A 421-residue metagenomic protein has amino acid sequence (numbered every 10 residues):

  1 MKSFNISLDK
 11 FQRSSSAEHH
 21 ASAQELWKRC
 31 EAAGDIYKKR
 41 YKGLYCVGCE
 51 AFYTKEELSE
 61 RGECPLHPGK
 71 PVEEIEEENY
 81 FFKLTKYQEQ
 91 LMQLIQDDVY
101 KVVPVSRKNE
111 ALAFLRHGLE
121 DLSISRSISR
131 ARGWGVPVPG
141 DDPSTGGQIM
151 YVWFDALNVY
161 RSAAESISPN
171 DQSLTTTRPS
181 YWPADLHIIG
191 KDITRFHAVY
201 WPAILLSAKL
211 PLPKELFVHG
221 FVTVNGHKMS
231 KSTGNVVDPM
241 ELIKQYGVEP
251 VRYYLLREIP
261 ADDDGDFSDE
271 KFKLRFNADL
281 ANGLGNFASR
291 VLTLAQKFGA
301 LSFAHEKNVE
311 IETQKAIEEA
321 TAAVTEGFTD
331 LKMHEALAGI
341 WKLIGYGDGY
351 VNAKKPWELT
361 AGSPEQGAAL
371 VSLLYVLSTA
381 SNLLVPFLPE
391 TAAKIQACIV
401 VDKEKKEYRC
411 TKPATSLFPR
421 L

Functional and structural regions predicted by a protein language model:
M1-I36: N-terminal Rossmann-like or analogous alpha/beta NTP/dinucleotide-binding catalytic cores that position adenine
R13, E18-S22, P68, E73-K297 (+1 more regions): Structured secondary-structure scaffolds
S22-R29, A156-V159, G283-L294, A316 (+4 more regions): Alpha-helical scaffold segments in carbohydrate-active enzymes
A33, F154, F196, Y246 (+2 more regions): Single, functionally critical "micro-switch" positions that shape active/binding sites and transmembrane helices
A33-Q88, M92: Cys/His-rich short segments
K39-L44, G48, T54-L58, C64-H67 (+3 more regions): Basic, alpha-helical terminal appendages of large translation-related enzymes
S59-G62, D97-D98, P143-G146, S168-Y181 (+2 more regions): Short, glycine- and charge-enriched coil/turn segments that flank and shape catalytic ligand pockets
T194, E258, D262, S268-K271 (+4 more regions): Active-site-proximal binding-pocket segments
